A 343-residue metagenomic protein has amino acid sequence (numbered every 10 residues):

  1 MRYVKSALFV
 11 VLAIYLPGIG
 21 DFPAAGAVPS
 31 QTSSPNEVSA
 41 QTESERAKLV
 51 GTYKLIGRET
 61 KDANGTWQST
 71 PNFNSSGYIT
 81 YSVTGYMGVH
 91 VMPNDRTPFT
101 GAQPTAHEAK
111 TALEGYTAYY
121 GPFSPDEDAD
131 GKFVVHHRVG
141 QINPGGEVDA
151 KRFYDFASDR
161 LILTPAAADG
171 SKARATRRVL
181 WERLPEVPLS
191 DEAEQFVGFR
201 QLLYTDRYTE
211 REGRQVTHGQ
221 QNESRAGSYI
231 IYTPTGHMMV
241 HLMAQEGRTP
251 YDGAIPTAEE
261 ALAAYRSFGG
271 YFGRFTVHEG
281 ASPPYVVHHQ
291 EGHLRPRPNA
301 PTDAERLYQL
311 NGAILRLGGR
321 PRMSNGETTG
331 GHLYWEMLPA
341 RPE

Functional and structural regions predicted by a protein language model:
M1-K5: Positively charged n-region of N-terminal signal peptides that target proteins for export
A7-D21: Bacterial N-terminal signal peptides
A25-A118, P122-E343: Lipid interaction determinants
